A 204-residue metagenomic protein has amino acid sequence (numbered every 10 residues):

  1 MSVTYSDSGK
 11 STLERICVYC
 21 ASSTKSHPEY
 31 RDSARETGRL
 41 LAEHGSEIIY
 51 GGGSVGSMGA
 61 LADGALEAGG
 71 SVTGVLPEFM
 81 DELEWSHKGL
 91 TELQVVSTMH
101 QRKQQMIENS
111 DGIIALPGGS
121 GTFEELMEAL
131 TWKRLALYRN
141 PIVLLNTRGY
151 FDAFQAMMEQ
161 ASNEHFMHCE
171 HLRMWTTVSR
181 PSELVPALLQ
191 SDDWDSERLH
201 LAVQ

Functional and structural regions predicted by a protein language model:
S2-N109, R148-S182, P186-A187, D192-Q204: A cross-family phosphate/adenosyl-ligand binding-site feature
S71-T73, L135-R148: Gly/Pro- and small hydrophobic-enriched strand-loop and loop-to-helix capping segments that sit at the rims
Q101-A136, V143, W194-A202: Active-site/ligand-binding-proximal alpha/beta "capping" segment
L116-P117, P141-L145, L172-W175: Flexible, glycine/proline-enriched loop segments at strand-loop-helix junctions that form or flank small-ligand binding
